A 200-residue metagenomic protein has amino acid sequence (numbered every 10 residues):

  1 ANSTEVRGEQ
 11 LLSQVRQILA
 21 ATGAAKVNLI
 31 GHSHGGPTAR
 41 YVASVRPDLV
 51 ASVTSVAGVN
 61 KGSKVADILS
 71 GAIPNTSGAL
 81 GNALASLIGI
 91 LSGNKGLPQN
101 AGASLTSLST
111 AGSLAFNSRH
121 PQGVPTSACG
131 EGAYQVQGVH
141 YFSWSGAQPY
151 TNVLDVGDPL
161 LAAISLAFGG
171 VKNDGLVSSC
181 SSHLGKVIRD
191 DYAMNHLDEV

Functional and structural regions predicted by a protein language model:
A1-V27, N75, G81: Active-site catalytic motif of lipid deacylating hydrolases and related acyltransferases
R16, A39-Y41, S127-C129: A generic local structural motif
R16-G23, A43-P47, S55: Sec-exported extracytoplasmic/periplasmic mature domains
G31, G36-P47, V53: Short glycine-enriched nucleophile-adjacent loop and the immediately C-terminal alpha-helix near the catalytic center
S44, D48, S52, G58-V200: Helical cap/lid subdomain of alpha/beta-hydrolase-fold lipid enzymes that gates access to the catalytic pocket
